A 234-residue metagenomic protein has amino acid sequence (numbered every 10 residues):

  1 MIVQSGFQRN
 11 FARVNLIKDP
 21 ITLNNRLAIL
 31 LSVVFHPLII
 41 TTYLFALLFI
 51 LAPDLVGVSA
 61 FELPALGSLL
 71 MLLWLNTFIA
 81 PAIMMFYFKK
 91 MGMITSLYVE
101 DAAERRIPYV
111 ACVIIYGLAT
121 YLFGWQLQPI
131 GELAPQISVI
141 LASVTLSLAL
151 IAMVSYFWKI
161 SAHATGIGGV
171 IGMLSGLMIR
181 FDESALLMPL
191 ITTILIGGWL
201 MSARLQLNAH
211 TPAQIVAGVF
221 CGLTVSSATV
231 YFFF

Functional and structural regions predicted by a protein language model:
M1-A28: Short, Lys/Arg-rich, polar N-terminal cytosolic tail immediately upstream of the first transmembrane signal-anchor
S32-P53: The first (N-terminal) embedded transmembrane alpha-helix
D54-P64, I94-Y98, Q126-A134: Membrane-interface helix termini and inter-helical loops of multi-pass transporters
P64-A80: Alpha-helical transmembrane segments
M84-D101: Membrane-helix interface/capping segments
L97-C112: Juxtamembrane helix-capping/reentrant segments at transmembrane boundaries
A111-L122, G166-I171: Core segments of transmembrane alpha-helices that mediate helix-helix packing or line hydrophobic substrate/ligand
G131-F234: Membrane-embedded catalytic cores of phosphoryl/pyrophosphoryl-handling enzymes
